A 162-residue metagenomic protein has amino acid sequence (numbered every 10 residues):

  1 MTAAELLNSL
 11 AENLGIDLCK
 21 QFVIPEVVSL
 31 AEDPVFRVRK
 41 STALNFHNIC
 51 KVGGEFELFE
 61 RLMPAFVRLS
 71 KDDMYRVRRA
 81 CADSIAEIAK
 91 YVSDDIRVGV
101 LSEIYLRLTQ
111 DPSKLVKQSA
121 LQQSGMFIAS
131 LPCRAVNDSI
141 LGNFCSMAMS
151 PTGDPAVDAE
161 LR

Functional and structural regions predicted by a protein language model:
M1-L7, V157-R162: Short intrinsically disordered, low-complexity coil segments enriched in acidic
A4-L7, I24, F46, M63 (+4 more regions): Residue-level signal for cytosolic alpha-helical hairpin/rod architecture
L6-L14, L30-A31, N45-G53, L69-S70 (+4 more regions): Hydrophobic residues within the alpha-helices of tandem HEAT/HEAT-like
D17-A31, F56-S70, D95-T109, R134-T152: HEAT/HEAT-like alpha-solenoid repeats
P34-V35, D73-M74, P112-S113, T152-D158: Short inter-helical turns and helix N-cap capping residues of alpha-solenoid HEAT/ARM repeat scaffolds
R39, F59, R78, K117 (+1 more regions): Residue-level detector of extended alpha-helical repeat arrays and alpha-solenoid scaffolds
